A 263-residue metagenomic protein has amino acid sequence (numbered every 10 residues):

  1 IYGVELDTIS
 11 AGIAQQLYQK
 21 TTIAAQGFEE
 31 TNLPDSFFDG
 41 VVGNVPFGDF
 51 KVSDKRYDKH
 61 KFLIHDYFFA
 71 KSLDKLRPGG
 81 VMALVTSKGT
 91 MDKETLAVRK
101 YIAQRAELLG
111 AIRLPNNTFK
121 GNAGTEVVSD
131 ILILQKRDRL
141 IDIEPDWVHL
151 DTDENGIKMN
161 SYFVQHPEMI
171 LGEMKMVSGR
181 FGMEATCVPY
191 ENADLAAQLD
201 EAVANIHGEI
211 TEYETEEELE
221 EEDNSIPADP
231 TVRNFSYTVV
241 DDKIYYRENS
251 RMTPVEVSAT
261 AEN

Functional and structural regions predicted by a protein language model:
I1-G43, G48-F50, F62, G79 (+2 more regions): Conserved S-adenosyl-L-methionine
V4-T8, I13, K61-K120, V127-L134: Conserved Class I SAM-dependent methyltransferase catalytic core
E29-N32, N117-G121, G179: A short acidic, often aromatic-flanked loop/helix-cap motif at beta-alpha or helix-coil junctions that lines enzyme
P46, N116, R137: Flexible loop residues that form catalytic and substrate-binding hotspots at small-molecule/glycan-binding clefts
D49-V52, M91-E94, D142: Short catalytic/ligand-binding loop motif for oxyanion handling, primarily in non-cytosolic enzymes, centered on
K55-H60: Short glycine-enriched, charge-decorated loop/helix-capping segments at active-site entrances that position
N116, S178-N263: Non-catalytic, mostly N-terminal accessory regions of nucleic-acid modification and defense proteins
G121-E218: Flexible, glycine-/basic-rich loop-and-beta segments that form/coincide with the SAM-dependent methyltransferase
